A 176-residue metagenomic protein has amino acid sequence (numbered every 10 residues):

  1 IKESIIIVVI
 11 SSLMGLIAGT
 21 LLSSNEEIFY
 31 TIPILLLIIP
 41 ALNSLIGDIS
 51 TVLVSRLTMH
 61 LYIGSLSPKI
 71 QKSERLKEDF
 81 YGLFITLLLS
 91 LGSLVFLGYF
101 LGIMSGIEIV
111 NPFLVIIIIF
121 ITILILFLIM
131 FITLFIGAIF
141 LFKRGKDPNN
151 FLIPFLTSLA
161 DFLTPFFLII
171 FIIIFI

Functional and structural regions predicted by a protein language model:
I1-L124, R144-K146, I153, S158 (+1 more regions): Alpha-helical transmembrane segments and their membrane-interface boundaries that form or gate the permeation pathway
I129-K143: Transmembrane alpha-helical segments of integral membrane proteins
P165-I176: Juxtamembrane boundary at the C-terminal end of a transmembrane helix
